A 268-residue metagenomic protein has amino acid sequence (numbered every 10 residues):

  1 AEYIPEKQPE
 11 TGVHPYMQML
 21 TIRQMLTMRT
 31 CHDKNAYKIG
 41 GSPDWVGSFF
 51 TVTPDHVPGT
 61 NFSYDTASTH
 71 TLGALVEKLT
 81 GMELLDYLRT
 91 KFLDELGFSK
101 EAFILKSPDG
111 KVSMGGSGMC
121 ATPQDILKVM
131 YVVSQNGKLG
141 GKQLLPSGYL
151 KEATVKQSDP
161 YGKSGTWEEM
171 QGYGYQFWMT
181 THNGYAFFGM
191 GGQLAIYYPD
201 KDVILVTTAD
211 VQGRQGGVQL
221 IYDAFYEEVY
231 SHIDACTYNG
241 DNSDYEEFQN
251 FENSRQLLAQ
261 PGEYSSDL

Functional and structural regions predicted by a protein language model:
A1-M28, T51, T80-G116: Active-site helix/loop module of the DD-peptidase/beta-lactamase fold, centered on the serine-lysine SxxK catalytic
T11-P15, H56-Y64, V112-C120, F187-L194: Solvent-exposed loop and edge beta-strand segments that line ligand/cofactor-binding and catalytic clefts
Q24-T27, S63, K100-I104, G118-Y131 (+4 more regions): Structural recognition of the beta-strand scaffold that forms the well-ordered cores of secreted hydrolase catalytic
M25, F62-F92, I126-V132, N136 (+1 more regions): Alpha-helical scaffold elements that line and support the substrate/ligand-binding pocket of soluble hydrolases
V52-P58, S68-T71, S107-G115, T181 (+1 more regions): Flexible glycine/proline-enriched surface loops and loop-helix/loop-strand junctions
L88-R89, L93-T154: Active-site-proximal binding-pocket segments
K100, K151-V206: Active-site Gly/Thr loop motif
G216-L268: Short, gly/Ser/Thr-rich active-site loops of penicillin-recognizing serine hydrolases
